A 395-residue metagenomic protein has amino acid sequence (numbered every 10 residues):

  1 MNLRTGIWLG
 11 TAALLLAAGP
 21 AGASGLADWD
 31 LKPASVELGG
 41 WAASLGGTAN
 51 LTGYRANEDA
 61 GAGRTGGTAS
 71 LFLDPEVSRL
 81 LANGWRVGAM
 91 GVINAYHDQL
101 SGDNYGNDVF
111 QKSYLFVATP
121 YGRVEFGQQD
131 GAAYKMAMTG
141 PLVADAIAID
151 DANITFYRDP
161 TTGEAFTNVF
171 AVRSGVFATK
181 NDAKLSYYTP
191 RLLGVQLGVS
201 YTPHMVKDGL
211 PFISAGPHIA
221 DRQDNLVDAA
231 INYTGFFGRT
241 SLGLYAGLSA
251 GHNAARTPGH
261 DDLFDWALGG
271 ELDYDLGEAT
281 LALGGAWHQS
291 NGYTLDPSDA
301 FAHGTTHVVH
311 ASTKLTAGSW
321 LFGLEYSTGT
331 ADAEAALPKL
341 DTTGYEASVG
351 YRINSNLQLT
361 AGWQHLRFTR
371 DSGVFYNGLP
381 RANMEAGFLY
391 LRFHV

Functional and structural regions predicted by a protein language model:
L3-G6, G10-L15, G19-G46: N-terminal periplasmic/intermembrane-space "pro-region" immediately following the signal or transit peptide
K32-L51, A62-K207, Y233-F236: Outer membrane beta-barrel
L51-R55, I93-H97, D130-A132, Y201-M205 (+7 more regions): Transmembrane beta-strands of outer-membrane beta-barrel pores
A60-T68, G102-F110, G175-F177, P217-N225 (+5 more regions): Replace "Gram-negative outer membrane beta-barrel proteins" with "bacterial and organellar outer membrane beta-barrel
D74-E76, Y114-F116, S186-Y188, A230-N232 (+5 more regions): Outer-membrane beta-barrel architecture
N83-V87, Y121-E125, G194-L197, F237-L244 (+4 more regions): Repeated loop/turn-to-beta-strand initiation elements of outer-membrane beta-barrel proteins
A229-S348: Detector for outer-membrane/organellar transmembrane beta-barrel domains, recognizing the amphipathic beta-strand
A382-V395: Outer-membrane beta-barrel "beta-signal"
